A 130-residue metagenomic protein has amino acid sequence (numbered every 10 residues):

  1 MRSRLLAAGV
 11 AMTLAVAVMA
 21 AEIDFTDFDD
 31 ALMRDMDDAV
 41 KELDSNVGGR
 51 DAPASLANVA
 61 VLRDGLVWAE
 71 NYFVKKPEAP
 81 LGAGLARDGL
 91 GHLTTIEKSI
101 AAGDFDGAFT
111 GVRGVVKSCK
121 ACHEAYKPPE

Functional and structural regions predicted by a protein language model:
M1-R4: Positively charged n-region of N-terminal signal peptides that target proteins for export
A7-A17: Bacterial N-terminal signal peptides
L14-V16, F73, Y126: A broad structural signal for alpha-helix termini and local helix breaks/kinks
A15, V67-W68, K120-A121: Alpha-helix boundary/interfacial micro-motifs
A21-V116: Extracytoplasmic c-type cytochrome modules immediately beyond a signal peptide or single-pass transmembrane anchor
G103, A125-E130: Inter-heme linker and motif-flanking segments adjacent to c-type heme-binding CXXCH motifs in c-type cytochromes
V115-Y126: The canonical Cys-X-X-Cys-His
